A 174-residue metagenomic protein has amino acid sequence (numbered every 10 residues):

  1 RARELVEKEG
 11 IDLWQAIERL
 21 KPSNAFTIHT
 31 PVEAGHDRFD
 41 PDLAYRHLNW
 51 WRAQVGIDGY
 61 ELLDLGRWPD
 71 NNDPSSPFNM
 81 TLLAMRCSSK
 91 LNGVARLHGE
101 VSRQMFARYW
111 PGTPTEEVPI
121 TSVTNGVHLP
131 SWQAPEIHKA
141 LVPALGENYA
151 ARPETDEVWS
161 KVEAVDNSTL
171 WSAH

Functional and structural regions predicted by a protein language model:
R1-H174: Catalytic cores of carbohydrate-active enzymes across secretory and cytosolic contexts
